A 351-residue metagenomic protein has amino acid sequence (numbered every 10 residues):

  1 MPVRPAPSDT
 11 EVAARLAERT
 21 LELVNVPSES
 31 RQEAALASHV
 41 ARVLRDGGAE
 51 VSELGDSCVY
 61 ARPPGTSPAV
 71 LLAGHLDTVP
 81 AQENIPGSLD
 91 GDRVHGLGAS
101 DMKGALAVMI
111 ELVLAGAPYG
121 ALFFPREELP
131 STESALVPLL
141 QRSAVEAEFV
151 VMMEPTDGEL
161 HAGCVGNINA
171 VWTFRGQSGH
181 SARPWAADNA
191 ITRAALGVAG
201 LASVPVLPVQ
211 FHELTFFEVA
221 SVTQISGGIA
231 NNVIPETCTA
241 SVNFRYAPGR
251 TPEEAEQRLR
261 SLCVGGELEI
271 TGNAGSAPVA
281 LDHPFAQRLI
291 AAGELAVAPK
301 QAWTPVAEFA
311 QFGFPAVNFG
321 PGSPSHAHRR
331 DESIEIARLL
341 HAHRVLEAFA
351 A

Functional and structural regions predicted by a protein language model:
M1-R4, E11, N25, S52 (+3 more regions): Metal-dependent amide/peptide-bond hydrolase catalytic core, centered on the "pita-bread" metallohydrolase fold
P2-A34: N-terminal capping segment at the start of a domain
E22, S28-P68: A non-catalytic alpha/beta surface segment that caps or lines the substrate-entry region of metallo-dependent hydrolase
V40, A105-V113, L136-L139, A194-G197 (+2 more regions): Buried hydrophobic packing segments
C58-R62, D92-G98, L268: Generic recognition of long tandem-repeat/solenoid scaffolds
A69-F123, S131: Active-site metal-coordination/substrate-binding segment of hydrolases, especially metallo-dependent peptidases
L76-D90, A147, A162-T173, V317: Acidic-glycine-rich active-site phosphate/pyrophosphate-binding loop
M102-N169, H212: Acidic/histidine-rich catalytic neighborhood of metal-dependent amide-processing enzymes
